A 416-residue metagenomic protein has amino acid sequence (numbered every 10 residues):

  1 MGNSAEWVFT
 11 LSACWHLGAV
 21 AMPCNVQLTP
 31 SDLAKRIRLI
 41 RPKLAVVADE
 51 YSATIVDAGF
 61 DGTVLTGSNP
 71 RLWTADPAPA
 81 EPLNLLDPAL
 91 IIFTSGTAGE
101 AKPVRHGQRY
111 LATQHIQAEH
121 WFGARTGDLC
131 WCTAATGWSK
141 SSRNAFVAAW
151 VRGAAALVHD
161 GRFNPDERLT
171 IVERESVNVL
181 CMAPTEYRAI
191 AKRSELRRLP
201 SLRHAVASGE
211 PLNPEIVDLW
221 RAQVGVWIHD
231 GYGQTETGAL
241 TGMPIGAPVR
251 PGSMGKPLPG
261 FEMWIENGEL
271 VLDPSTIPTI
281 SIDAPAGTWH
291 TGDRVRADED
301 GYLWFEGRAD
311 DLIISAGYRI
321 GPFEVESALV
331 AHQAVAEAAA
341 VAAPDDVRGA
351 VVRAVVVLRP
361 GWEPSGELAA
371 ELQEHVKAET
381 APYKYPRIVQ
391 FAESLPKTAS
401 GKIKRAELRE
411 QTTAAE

Functional and structural regions predicted by a protein language model:
M1-L28, I40, A134-A135, R319: Conserved AMP-binding/adenylate-forming
W7-W15, A21, L111, A145-W150 (+1 more regions): Short hydrophobic alpha-helical segments of the AMP-binding
L28, K35, A45, L180 (+6 more regions): AMP-binding/adenylate-forming catalytic core of the ANL superfamily
A75-F93, E100, G123-L129: Conserved pre-ATP/AMP-binding loop-to-beta segment of ANL
A89-T113: Conserved AMP-binding A3 loop
A112-C132, T136-V179, K192-R193: Conserved AMP-binding/adenylation subdomain of ANL enzymes
V177-M182, A191-V249, E262: Gly/Ser/Thr-rich phosphate-binding loop
K256-G260, W264-H290, D300-Y302, Y318-I320: Conserved ATP/PPi-binding loop(s) of AMP-dependent carboxylate-activating enzymes
